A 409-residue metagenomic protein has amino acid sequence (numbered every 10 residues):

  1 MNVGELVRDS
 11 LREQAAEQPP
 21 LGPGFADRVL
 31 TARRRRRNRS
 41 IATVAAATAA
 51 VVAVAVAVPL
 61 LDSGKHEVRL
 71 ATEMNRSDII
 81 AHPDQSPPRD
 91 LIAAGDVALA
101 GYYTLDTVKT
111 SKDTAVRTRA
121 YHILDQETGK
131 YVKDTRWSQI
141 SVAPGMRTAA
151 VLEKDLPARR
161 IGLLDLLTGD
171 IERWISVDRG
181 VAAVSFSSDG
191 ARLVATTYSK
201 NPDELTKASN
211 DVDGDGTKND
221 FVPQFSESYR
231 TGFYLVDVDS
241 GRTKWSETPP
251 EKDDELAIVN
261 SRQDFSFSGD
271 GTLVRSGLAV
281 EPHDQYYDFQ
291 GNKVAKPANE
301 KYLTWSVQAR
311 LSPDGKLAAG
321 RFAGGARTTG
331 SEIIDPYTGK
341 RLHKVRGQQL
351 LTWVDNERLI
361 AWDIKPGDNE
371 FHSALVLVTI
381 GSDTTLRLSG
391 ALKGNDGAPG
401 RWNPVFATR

Functional and structural regions predicted by a protein language model:
M1-R76: N-terminal export/targeting signals for secretion/compartment entry
V52-A150, K154, D355: Non-cleavable N-terminal signal-anchor transmembrane helices
R69-H82, T110-R136, A158-V177, A208-G216 (+4 more regions): Surface-exposed loop/turn elements that mediate protein-protein interactions on large endomembrane-trafficking
S86, T135-W137, R179-V181, N260-R262 (+2 more regions): Loop/turn position at the start of each blade in beta-propeller repeats
R89-D96, Q139-A149, A183-L193, D264-L273 (+4 more regions): Blade-terminus and WD-like Trp-Asp/Gly-His loop motifs, strongest in beta-propeller folds
A94-D113, T196-S228, K365-G367: Short, conserved, GDST-rich strand-edge loop motifs in beta-rich repeat architectures
K154, Y198-K200, G277-A279, A323 (+1 more regions): Short loop/turn segments immediately following the C-termini of beta-strands
G269-G315: Aromatic-anchored, glycine/proline-accented short structural segments that stabilize local strand-turns or short
